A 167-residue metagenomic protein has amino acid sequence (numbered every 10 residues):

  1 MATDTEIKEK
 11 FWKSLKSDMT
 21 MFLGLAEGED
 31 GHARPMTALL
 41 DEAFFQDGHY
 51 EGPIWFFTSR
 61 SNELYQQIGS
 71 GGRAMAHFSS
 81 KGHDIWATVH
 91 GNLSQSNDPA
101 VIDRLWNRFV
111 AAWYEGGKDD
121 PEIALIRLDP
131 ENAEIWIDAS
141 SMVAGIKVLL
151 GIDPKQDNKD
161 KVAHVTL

Functional and structural regions predicted by a protein language model:
M1-G28, K161-V162: Extreme N-terminal tail/first-helix region
D4-K8, T58-N62, V110: Charged, amphipathic alpha-helical segments
L15-M19, S70-G72, D129-E131, N158-D160: A short, compositionally biased
K16, G31, K118-P121: Short solvent-exposed loop/turn micro-motifs enriched in small/polar/acidic residues
M19-R60, Q66-G69, A74-S80, W86-V89: Short beta-strand segments
F45-Q46, S94-V101, K147-L149: Internal interaction segment
E63-N132: Short, structured beta-strand-loop surface elements
D119-L167: C-terminal edge-of-domain segments
